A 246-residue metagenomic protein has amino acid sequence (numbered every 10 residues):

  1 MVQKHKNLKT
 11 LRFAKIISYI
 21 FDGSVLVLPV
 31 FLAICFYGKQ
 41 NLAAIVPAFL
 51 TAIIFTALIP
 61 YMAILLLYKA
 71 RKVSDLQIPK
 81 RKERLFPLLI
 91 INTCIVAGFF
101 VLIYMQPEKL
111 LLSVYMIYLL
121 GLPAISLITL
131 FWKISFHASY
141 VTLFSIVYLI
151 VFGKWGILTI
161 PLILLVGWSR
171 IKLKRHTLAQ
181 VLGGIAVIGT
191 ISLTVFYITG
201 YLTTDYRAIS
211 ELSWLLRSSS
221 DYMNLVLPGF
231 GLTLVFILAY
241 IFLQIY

Functional and structural regions predicted by a protein language model:
M1-A14: Short, Lys/Arg-rich, polar N-terminal cytosolic tail immediately upstream of the first transmembrane signal-anchor
K4, K69-V73, Y240-Y246: Membrane-interface capping segments at transmembrane-helix boundaries
I17-Y37: The first (N-terminal) embedded transmembrane alpha-helix
P29-A33, I54-L66, L88-L102, P161-L164 (+2 more regions): Hydrophobic core of alpha-helical transmembrane segments in multi-pass integral membrane proteins
I34-P47: Short, hydrophobic transmembrane alpha-helix segments
S74-I91: Juxtamembrane helix-capping/reentrant segments at transmembrane boundaries
R81-F86, G98-V114, N224: Transmembrane helix-loop-helix
E108-I245: Membrane-embedded catalytic cores of phosphoryl/pyrophosphoryl-handling enzymes
